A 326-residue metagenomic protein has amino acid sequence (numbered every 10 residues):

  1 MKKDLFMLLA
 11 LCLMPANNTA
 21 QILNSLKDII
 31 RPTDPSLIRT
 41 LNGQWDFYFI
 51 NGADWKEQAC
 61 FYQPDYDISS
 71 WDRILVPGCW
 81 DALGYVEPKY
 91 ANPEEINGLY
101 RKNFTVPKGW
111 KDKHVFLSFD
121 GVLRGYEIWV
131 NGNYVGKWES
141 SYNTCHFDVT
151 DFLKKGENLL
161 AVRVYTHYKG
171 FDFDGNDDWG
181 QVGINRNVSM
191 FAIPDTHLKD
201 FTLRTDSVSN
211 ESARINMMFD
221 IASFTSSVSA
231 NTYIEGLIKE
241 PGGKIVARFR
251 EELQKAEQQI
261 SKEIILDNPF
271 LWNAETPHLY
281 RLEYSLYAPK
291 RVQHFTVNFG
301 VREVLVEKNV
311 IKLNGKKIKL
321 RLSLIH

Functional and structural regions predicted by a protein language model:
M1-L23: Bacterial Sec-dependent N-terminal signal peptides
A20-G84, L159, R163, H167 (+1 more regions): Accessory carbohydrate-binding/adhesion or oligomerization-edge regions at the termini of glycan-active proteins
N24-P32, F47-I50, E95-D200, F224 (+1 more regions): Accessory beta-strand-rich segments of carbohydrate-active enzymes
S36, N185-T202, R302-K317: Low-complexity, Pro/Ser/Thr- and charge-rich linker/hinge segments at domain boundaries
W110-K113, L153-E157, S229, L266-L279: Short glycine/proline/serine/threonine-rich loop/turn segments at secondary-structure transition edges
V130, S212-E252, I260-K262: Beta-strand-rich binding/interaction modules
L160-V162, T276-A288: Short, aromatic- and glycine-rich surface loops/edge beta-strands on solvent-exposed regions
H326: Conserved small/polar residues in nucleotide/adenosyl-binding loops
